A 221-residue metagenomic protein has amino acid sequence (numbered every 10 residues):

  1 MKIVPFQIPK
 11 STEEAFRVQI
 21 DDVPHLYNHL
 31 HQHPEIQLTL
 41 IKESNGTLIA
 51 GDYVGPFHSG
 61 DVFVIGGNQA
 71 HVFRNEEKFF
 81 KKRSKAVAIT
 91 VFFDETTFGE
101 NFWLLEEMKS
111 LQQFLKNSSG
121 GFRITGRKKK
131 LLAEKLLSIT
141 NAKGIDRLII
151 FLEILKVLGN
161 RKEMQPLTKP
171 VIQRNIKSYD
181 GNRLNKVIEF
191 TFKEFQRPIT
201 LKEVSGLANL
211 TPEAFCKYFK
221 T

Functional and structural regions predicted by a protein language model:
M1-F63, Q69-V72: Generic protein-terminus/edge-of-domain signal
K2-K10, G67-E134: A hydrophobic/aromatic-rich effector-binding and dimerization subdomain of bacterial HTH-type transcriptional regulators
H33-E35, A86, F151: A general secondary-structure signal for short beta-strands and their flanking turns/coil in non-transmembrane regions
K78, G144, F195-Q196: Short, flexible helix-adjacent loops and helix caps
L104, M108-N175: An amphipathic alpha-helical interaction segment
M164, T168-S178, K186-T221: Basic/polar phosphate-binding segments, predominantly the helix-turn-helix DNA-binding elements of transcriptional
